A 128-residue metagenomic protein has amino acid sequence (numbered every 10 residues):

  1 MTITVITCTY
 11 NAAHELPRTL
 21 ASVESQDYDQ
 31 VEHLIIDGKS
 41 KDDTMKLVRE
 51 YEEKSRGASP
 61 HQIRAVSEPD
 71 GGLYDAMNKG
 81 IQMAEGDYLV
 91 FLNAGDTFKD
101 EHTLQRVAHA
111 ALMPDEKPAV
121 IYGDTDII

Functional and structural regions predicted by a protein language model:
M1-I128: Nucleotide-sugar donor-binding/catalytic module of glycosyltransferases that assemble extracellular/cell-envelope
